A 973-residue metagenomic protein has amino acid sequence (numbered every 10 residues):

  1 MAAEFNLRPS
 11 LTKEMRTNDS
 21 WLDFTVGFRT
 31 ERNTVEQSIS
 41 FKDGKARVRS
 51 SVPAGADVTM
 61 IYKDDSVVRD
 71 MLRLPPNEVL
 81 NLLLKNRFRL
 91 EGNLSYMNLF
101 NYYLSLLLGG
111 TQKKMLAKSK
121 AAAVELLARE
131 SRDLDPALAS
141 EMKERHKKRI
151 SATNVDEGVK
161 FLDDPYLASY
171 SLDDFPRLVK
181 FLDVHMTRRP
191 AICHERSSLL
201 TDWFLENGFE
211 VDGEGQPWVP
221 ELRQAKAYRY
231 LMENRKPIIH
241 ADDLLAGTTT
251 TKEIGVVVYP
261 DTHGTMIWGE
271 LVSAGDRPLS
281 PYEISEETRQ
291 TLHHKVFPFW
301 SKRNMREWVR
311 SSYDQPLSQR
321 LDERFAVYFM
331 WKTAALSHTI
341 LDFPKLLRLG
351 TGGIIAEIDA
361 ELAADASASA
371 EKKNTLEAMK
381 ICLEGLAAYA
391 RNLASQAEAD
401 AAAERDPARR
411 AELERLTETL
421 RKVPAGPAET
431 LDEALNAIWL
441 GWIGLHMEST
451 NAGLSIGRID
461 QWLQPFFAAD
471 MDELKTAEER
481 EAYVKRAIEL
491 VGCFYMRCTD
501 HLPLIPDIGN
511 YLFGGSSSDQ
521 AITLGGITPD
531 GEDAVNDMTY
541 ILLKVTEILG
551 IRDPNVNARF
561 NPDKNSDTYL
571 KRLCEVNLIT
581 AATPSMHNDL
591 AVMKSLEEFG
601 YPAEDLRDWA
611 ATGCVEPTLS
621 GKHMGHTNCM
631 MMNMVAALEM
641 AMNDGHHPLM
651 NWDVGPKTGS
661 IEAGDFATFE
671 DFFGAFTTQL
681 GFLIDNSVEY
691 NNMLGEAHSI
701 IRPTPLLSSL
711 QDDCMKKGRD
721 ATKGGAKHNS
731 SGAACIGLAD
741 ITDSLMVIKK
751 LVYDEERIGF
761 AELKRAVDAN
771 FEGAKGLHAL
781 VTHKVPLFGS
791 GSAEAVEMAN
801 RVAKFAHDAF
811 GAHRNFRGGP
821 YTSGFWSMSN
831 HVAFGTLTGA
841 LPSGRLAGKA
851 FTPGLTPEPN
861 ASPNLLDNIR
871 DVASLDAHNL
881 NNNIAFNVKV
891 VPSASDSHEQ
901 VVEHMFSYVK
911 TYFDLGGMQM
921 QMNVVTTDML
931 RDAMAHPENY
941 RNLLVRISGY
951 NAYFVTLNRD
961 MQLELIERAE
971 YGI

Functional and structural regions predicted by a protein language model:
M1-R145: Feature captures hydrophobic
Y62, N77, A388-A399, Q461 (+3 more regions): Generic structural signal for well-ordered, non-membrane alpha-helices
R73, K85, A403-R405, D472-E473 (+1 more regions): Charged, alpha-helical scaffolding/interaction elements associated with membrane systems
R145-T375, A408, E412-R415, G426 (+1 more regions): Conserved catalytic cores of very large enzyme subunits
E377-A388: Extended non-globular scaffold/tether segments
A397-L413: Short, Lys/Glu-rich amphipathic helical modules
L420: Cofactor-pocket helix-loop regions in the catalytic cores of large enzyme subunits
